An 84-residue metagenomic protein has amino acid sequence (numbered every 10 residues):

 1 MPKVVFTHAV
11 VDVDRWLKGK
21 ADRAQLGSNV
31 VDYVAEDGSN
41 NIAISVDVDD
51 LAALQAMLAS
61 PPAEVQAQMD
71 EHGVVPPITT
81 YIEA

Functional and structural regions predicted by a protein language model:
M1-A84: Short S/T/G/P-rich N-terminal loop/turn motif that feeds into the first structured element of a domain
